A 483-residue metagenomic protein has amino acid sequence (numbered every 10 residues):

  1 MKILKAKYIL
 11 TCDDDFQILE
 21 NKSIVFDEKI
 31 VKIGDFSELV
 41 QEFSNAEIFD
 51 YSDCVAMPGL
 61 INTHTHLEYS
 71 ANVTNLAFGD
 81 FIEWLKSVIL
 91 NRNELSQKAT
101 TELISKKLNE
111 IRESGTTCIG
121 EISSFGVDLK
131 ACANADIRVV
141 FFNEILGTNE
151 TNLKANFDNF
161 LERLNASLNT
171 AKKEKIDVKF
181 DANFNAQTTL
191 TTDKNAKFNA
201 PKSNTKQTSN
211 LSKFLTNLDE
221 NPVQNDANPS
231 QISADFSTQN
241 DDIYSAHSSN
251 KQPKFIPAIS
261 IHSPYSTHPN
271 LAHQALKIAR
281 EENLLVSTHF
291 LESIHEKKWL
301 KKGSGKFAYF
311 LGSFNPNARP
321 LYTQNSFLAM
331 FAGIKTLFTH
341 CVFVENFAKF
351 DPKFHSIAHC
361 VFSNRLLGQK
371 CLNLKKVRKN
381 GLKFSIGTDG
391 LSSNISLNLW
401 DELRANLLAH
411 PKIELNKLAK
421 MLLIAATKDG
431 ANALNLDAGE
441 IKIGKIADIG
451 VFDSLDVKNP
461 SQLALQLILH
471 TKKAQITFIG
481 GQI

Functional and structural regions predicted by a protein language model:
M1-E42, N432, L436, Q482: N-terminal metal-binding scaffold of metallo-dependent hydrolase/deaminase domains
K2-K5, Q41-E83, S105, N109-E113: Replace "His-x-His-based motif
V25, V73-I137, D158-K172: Alpha-helical scaffold segments that flank or form the walls of functional sites
A71-E102, V140-T148, L161, I294-G333 (+1 more regions): Active-site gating loops and adjacent loop-to-helix segments of metal-dependent hydrolytic enzymes
N93, I104-N149, K254-S266, L285 (+2 more regions): Divalent metal-dependent hydrolysis catalytic cores, especially in the metallo-beta-lactamase
P253-S385, L391: Active-site core of metal-dependent hydrolases
L372-L455: His/Asp/Glu-enriched, well-ordered alpha-helical/loop segment that forms or immediately abuts the divalent-metal
I446-I483: C-terminal cap of metal-dependent C-N hydrolases
